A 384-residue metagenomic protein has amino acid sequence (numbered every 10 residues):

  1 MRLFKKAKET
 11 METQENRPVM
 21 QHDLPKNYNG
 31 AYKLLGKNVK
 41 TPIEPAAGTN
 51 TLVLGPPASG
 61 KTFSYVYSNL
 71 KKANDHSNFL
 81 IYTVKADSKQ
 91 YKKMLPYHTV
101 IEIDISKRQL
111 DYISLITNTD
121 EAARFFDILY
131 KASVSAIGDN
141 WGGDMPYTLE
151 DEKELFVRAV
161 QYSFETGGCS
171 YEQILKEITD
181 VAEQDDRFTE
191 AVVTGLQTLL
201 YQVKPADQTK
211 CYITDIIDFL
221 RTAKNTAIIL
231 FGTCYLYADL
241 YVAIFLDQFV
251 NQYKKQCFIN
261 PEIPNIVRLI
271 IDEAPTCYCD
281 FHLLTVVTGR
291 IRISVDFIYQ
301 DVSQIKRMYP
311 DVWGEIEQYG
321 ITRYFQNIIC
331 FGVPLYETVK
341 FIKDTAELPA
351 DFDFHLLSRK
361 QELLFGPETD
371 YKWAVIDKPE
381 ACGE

Functional and structural regions predicted by a protein language model:
R2-T10, Q14, K33-N38, P42-I293 (+3 more regions): P-loop NTPase motor domains
R17, H22-L24: Detector for small/aliphatic-rich hydrophobic stretches
I244-L246, T345-L348, E380-A381: General N-terminal targeting signals
T285-Y371: Conserved ATP-driven motor cores of ASCE-family P-loop NTPases powering translocation/secretion/packaging/pilus
T369, D377-E384: C-terminal alpha-helical "lid" subdomain
